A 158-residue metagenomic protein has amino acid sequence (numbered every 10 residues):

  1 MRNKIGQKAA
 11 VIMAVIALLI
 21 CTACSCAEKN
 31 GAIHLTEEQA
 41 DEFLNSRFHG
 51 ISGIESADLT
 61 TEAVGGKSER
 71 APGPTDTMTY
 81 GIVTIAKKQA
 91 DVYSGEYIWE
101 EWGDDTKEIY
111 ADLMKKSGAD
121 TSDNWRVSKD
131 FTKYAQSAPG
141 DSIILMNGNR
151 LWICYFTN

Functional and structural regions predicted by a protein language model:
M1-A23: Sec-dependent bacterial lipoprotein signal peptides
A10-V11, E69-T77, S137-R150: Short, surface-exposed loop and linker segments with low hydrophobicity and enrichment for Pro/Ser/Thr
A23-L35: Bacterial lipoprotein signal-peptidase II cleavage site
H34-T36, A63, Y155-N158: Short amphipathic alpha-helical segments
E37-G50: Short aromatic-glycine motifs in intrinsically disordered, low-complexity regions
G50-D123: Mature extracytoplasmic domains of secretory-pathway proteins
G95-N158: Extracytoplasmic electrostatic interaction patches
